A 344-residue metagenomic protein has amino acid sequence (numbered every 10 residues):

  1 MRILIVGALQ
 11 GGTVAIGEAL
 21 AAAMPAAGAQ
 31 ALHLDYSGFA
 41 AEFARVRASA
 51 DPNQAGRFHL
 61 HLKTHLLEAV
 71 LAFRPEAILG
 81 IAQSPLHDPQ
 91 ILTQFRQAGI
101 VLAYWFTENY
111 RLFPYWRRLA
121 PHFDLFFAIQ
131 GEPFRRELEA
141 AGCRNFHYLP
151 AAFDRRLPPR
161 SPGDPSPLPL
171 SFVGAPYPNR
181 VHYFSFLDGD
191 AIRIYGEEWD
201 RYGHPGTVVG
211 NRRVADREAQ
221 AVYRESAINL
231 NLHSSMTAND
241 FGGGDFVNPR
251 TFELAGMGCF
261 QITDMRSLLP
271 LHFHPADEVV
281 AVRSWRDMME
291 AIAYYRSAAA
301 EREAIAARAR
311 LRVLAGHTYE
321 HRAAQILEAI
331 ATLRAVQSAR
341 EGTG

Functional and structural regions predicted by a protein language model:
M1-A55, H61-L62, I81-Q90, P121-P275 (+1 more regions): Nucleotide-sugar donor-binding catalytic core of glycosyltransferases
A69-L71, R118-L119, A221-V222: Structural alpha-helical scaffold elements that stabilize or flank donor/cofactor-binding regions in carbohydrate
V70-L79: Proline-aspartate-enriched helix->loop->beta-strand connector
F95-N109: Active-site proximal beta-strand in glycosyltransferases
Y110-D124: Glycine-rich, charge-decorated loop segments at or immediately adjacent to ligand/cofactor-binding or catalytic sites
N248, V279-W285, Y294-A299: Conserved acidic donor-binding segment of nucleotide-sugar-dependent glycosyltransferases
S297-E328: A charged, aromatic-enriched C-terminal amphipathic alpha-helix characteristic of glycosyltransferases across folds
Y319-G344: C-terminal alpha-helical cap of glycosyltransferases
